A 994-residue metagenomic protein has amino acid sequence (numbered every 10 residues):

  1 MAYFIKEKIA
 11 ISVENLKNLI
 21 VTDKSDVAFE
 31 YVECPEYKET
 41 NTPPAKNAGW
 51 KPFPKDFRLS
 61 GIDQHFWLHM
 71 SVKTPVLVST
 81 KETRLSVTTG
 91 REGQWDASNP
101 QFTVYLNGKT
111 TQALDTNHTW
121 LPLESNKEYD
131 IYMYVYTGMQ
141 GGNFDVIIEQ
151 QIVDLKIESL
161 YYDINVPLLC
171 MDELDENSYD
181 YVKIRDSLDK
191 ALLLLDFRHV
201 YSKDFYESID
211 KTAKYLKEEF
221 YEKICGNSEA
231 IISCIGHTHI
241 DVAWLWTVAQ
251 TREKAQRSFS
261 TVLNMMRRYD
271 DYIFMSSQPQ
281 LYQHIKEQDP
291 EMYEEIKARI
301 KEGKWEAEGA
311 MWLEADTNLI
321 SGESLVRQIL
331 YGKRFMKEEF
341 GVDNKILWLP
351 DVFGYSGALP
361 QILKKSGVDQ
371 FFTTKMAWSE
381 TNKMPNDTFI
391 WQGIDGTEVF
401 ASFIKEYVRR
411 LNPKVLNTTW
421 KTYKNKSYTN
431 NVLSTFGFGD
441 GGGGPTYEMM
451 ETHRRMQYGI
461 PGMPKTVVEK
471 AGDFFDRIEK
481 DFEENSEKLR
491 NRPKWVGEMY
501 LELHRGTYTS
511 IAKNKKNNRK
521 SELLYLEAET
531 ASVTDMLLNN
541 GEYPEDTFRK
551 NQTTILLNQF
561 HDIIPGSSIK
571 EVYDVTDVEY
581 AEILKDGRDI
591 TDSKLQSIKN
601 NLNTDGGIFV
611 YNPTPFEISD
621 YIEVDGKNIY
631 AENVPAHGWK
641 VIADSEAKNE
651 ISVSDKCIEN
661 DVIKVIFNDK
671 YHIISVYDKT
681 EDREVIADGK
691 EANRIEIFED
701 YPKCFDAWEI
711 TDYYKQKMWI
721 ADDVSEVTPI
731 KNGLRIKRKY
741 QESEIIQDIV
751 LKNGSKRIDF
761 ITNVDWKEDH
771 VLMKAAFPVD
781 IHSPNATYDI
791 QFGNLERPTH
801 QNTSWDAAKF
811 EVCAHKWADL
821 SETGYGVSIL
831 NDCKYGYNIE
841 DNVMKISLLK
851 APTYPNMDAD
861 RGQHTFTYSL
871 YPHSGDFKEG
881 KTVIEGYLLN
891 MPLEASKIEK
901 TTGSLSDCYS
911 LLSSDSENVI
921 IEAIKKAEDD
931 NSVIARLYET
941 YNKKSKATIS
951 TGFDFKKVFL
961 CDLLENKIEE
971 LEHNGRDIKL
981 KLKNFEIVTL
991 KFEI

Functional and structural regions predicted by a protein language model:
M1-I235, I994: Mature N-terminal, pre-catalytic/accessory segment of carbohydrate-active enzymes
P122-E207, I231, H239-I240, P385-K599 (+5 more regions): Active-site and substrate-binding clefts of carbohydrate-active enzymes
I224-S228, M265-R268, Q288-E306, K337 (+2 more regions): Acidic (Asp/Glu)-rich catalytic clusters
G236, Y272, S276-P350: Metal-dependent polysaccharide deacetylase catalytic core of the NodB/CE4 family, i.e., the active-site-bearing domain
E295-G303, E323, S356-Q370, K375-R409: Surface-exposed loop and adjacent secondary-structure segments within mature catalytic domains
T317-F335, K405-K424, T711: Alpha-helical scaffold elements lining the catalytic groove of polysaccharide deacetylases
L325-F353, G357-A358, K365, W420-L433: CE4/NodB-like, metal-dependent polysaccharide N-deacetylase domain that modifies extracellular/periplasmic N-acetylated
L359-K365, W378, D387-T388, F403 (+5 more regions): C-terminal (or distal) subdomains of carbohydrate-active enzymes
